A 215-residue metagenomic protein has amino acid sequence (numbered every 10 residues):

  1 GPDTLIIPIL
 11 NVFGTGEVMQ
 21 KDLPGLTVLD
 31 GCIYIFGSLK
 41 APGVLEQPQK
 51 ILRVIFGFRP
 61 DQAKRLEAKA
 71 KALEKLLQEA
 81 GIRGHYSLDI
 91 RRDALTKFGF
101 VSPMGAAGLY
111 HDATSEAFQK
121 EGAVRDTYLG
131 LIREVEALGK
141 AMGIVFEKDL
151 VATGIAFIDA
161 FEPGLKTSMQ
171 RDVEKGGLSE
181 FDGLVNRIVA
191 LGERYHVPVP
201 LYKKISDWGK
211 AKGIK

Functional and structural regions predicted by a protein language model:
G1, L23-P24, I188: Short conserved AdoMet
G1-F13: ADP-ribose/adenylate-binding Rossmann-like module
D3, L45-F58, L109-Q119, L165-K175: Helix-loop-beta segment of a Rossmann-like dinucleotide-binding subdomain
L5, T27, P198-P200: Proline-centered loop/turn at the N-terminus of a beta-strand
L10-K97: Rossmann-fold dinucleotide-binding core
T15, G105, E180: Short phosphate-engaging motifs
A68, Q78-E79, L129-K215: NAD(P)-dependent Rossmann-like dehydrogenase/reductase catalytic/cofactor-binding core
R91-Q119, A123-E136, E162-P163: Active-site-proximal catalytic alpha-helix in oxidoreductases
